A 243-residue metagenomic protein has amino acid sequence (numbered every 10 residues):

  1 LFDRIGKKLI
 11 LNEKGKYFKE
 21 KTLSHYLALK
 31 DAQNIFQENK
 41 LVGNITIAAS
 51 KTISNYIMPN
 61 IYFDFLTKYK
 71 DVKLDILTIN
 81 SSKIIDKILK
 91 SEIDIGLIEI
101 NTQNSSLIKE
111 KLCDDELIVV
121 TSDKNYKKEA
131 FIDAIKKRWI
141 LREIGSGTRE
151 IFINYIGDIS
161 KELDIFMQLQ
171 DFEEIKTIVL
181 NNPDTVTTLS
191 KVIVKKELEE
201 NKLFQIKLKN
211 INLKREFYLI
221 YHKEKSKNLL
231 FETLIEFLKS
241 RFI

Functional and structural regions predicted by a protein language model:
L1-L11: A short LG(V/I)-centered, amphipathic sequence patch enriched for acidic residue(s) preceding the LG motif
F18-N39: Alpha-helical linker/hinge and terminal dimerization helices associated with HTH transcriptional regulators
V42-S105, L169: Central regulatory/effector-binding core of bacterial HTH transcription factors
N80-I84, L89, E99, S160-Q205: Hydrophobic hinge/microswitch elements
L107-I144, E150: Flexible hinge/capping segments at coil-to-helix
I108-I118, E199-K214: Short beta-strand->loop
K137-S160, K227-F231, I235: Secondary-structure junction motif
I206-I243: A late-sequence structural motif
